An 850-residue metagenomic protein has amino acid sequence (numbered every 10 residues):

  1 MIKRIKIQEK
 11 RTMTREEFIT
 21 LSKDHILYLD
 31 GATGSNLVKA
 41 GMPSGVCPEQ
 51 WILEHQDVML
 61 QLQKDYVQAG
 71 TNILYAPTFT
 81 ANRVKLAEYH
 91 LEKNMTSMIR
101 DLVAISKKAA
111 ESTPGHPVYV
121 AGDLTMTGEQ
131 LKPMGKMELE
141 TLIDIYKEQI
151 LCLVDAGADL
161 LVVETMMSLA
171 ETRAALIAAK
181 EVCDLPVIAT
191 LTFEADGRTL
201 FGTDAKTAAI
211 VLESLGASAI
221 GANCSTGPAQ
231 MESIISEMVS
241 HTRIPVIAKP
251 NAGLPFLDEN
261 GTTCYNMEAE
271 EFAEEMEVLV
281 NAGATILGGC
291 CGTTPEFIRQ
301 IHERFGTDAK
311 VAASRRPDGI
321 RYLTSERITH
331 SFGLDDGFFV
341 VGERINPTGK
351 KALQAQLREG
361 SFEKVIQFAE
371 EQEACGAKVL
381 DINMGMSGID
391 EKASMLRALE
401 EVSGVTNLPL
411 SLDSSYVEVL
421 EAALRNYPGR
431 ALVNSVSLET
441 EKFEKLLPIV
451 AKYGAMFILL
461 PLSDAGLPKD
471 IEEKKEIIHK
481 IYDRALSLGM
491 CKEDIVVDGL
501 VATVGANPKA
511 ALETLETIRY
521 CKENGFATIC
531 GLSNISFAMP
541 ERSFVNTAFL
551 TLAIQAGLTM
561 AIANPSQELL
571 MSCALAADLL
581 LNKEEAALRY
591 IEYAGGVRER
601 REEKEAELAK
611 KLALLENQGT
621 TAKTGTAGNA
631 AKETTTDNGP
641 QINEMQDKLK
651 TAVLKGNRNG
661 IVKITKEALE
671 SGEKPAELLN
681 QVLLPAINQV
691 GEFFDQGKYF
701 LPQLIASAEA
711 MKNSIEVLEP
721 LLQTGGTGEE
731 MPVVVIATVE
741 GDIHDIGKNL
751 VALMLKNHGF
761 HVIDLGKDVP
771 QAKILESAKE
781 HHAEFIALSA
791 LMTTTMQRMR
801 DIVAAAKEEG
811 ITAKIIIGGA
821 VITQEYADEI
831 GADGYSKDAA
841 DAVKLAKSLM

Functional and structural regions predicted by a protein language model:
I2-D498, A502-M850: Domain-level signal for soluble alpha/beta catalytic cores
